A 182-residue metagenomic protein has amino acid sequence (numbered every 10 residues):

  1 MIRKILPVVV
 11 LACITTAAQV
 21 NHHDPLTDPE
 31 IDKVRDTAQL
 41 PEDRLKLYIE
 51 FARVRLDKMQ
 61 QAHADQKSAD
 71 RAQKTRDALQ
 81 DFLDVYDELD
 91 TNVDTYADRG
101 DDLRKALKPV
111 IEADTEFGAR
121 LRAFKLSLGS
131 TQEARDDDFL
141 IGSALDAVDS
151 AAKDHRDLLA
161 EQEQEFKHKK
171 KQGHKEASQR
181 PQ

Functional and structural regions predicted by a protein language model:
K4-T15: Bacterial N-terminal signal peptides
Q19-Q182: Long, charged/polar, soluble alpha-helical segments
